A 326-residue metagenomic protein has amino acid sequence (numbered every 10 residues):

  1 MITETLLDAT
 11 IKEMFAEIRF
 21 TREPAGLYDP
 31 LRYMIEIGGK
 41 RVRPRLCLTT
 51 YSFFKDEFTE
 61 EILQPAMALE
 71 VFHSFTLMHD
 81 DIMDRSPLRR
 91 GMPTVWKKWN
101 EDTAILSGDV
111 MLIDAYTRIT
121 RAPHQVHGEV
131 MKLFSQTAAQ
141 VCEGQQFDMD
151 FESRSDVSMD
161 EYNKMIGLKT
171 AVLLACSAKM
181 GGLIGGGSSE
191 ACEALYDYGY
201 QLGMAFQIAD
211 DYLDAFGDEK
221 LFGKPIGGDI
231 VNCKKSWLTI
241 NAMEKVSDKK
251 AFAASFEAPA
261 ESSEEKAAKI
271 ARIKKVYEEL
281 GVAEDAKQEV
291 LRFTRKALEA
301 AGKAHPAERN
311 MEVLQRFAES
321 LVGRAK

Functional and structural regions predicted by a protein language model:
M1, G167, Y196, G203 (+2 more regions): Short amphipathic alpha-helical segments with heptad-repeat character
M1-R19: N-terminal amphipathic/basic leader segments beginning at the initiator methionine
T10-M14, A205, A297-A300, F317 (+1 more regions): Amphipathic alpha-helices that form helix-helix packing interfaces
K12, L48, A175, L291-L298: An amphipathic alpha-helix signature
F20-A251, E319: Mg2+-dependent prenyl diphosphate-binding active-site environment of isoprenoid biosynthetic enzymes
S52, T137-Q140, Q201-L202, A258-S262 (+3 more regions): A short structural micro-motif
K250-A301: Mobile late-domain/C-terminal helix-loop "cap" segments that border catalytic sites or the cytosolic face
F293, E299, H305-K326: Short, amphipathic C-terminal "tail helix"
